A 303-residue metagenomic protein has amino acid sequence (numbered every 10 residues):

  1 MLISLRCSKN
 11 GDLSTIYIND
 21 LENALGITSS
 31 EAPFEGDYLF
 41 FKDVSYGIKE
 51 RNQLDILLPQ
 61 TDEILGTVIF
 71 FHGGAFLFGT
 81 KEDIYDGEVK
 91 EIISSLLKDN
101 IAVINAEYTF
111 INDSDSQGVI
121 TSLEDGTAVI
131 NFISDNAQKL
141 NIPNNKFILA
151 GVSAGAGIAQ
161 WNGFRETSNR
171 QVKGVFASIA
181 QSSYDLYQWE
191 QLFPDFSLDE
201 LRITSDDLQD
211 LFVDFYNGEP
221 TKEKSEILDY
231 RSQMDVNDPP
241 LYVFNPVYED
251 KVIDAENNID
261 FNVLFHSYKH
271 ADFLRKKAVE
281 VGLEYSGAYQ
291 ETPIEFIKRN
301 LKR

Functional and structural regions predicted by a protein language model:
T15-E63: N-terminal cap/lid segment of alpha/beta-hydrolase-fold proteins
P33-G36, L186-Q233, P239: Mobile cap/lid helix-loop segments that gate and shape the active-site cleft of serine hydrolases
I64-G79: Short beta-strand element of the alpha/beta-hydrolase
A75-D83, V103, F132: Serine-hydrolase catalytic-loop signature spanning alpha/beta hydrolases and amidase-signature enzymes
E82-I104: Short amphipathic alpha-helix adjacent to the substrate-entry channel of hydrolases
Q117-Q138: Alpha/beta-hydrolase active-site loop
N131-F196: Primarily recognizes the serine-hydrolase "nucleophile elbow" in alpha/beta-hydrolase and SGNH/GDSL folds
F244-K251, A255-R303: C-terminal catalytic histidine-bearing segment of alpha/beta-hydrolase fold enzymes
